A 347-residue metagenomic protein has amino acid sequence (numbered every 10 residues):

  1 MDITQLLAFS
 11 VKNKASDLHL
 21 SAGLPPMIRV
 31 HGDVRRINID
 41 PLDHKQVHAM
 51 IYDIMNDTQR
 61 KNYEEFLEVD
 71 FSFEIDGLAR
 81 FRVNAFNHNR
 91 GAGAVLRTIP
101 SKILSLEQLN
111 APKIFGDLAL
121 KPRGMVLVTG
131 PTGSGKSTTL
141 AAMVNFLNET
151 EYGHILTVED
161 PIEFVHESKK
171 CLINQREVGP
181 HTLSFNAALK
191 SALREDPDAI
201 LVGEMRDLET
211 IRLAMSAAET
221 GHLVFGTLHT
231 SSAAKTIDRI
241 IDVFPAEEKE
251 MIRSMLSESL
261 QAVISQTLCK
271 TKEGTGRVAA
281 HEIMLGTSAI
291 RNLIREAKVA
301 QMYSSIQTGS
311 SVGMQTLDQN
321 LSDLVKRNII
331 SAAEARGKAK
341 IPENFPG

Functional and structural regions predicted by a protein language model:
M1-G347: Short, flexible helix-loop junctions that flank or precede catalytic/ligand sites
